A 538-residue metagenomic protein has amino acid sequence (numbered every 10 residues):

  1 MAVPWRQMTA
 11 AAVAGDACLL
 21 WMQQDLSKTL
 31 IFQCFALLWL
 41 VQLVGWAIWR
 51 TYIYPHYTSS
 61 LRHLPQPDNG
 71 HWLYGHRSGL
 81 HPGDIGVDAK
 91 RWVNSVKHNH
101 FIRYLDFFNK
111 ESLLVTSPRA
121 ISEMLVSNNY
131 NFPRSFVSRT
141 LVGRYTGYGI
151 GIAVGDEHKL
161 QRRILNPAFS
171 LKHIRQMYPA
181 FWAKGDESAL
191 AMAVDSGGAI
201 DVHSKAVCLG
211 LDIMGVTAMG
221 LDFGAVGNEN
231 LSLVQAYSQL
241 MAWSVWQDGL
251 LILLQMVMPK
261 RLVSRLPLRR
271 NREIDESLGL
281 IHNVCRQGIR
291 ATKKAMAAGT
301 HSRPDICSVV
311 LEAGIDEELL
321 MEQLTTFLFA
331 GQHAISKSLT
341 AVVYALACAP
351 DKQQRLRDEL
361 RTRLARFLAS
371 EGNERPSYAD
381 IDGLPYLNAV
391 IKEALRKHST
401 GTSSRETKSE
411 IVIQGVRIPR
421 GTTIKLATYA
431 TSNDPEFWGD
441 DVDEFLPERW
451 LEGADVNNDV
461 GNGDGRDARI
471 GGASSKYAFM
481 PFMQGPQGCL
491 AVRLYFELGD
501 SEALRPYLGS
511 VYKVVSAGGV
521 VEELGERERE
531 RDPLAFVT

Functional and structural regions predicted by a protein language model:
M1-P4, E522-T538: C-terminal helix/juxtamembrane-tail motif
A2-L160, R175, A180-L190, L209 (+7 more regions): N-terminal membrane-proximal hinge/A-helix region immediately C-terminal to the signal-anchor transmembrane segment
L61-L64, G79-G83, L171-R175, E276 (+3 more regions): Conserved, non-catalytic sequence blocks in retroelement Pol enzymes and Pol-derived host proteins
R134-V142, Q176-L339, R355, G525-R527: Cytochrome P450 heme-thiolate monooxygenase catalytic core
R163, P167, R375-A379, Q414-V416 (+4 more regions): Cytochrome P450 heme-thiolate "Cys pocket" and heme-binding signature region
Y178, W182, S232-L240, H301-I306 (+8 more regions): Cytochrome P450 I-helix active-site segment
S308, L426-R469, F482: Conserved cytochrome P450 K-helix/beta-meander segment immediately N-terminal to the heme-binding cysteine loop
A334-E359, V492-V511: Cytochrome P450 catalytic-core helices
